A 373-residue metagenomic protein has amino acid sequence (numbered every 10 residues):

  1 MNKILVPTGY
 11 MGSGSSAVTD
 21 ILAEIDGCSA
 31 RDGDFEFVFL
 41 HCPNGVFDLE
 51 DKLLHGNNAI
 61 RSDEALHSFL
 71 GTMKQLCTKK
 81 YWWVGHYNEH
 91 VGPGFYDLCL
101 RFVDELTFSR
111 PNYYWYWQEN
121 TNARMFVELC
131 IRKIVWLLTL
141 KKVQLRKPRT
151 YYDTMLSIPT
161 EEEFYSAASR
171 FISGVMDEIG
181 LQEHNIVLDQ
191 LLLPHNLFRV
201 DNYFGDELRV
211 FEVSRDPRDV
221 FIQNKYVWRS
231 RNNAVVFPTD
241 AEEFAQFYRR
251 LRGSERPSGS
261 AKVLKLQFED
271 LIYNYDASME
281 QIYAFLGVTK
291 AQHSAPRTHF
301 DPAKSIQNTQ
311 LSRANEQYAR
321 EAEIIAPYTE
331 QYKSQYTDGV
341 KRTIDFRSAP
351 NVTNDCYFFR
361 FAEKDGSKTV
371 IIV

Functional and structural regions predicted by a protein language model:
M1-E162, P302: PAPS-dependent sulfotransferase catalytic core
M1-L5, Y114, V135, R252-K262 (+2 more regions): PAPS-dependent sulfotransferases, especially Golgi type II membrane carbohydrate sulfotransferases
D32-F35, S214, H293-H299: A generic structural motif
H41-F47, Q223-Y226, A277-M279, Q307-T309: Short aromatic-enriched loop/helix-cap "lid" or pocket-rim segments at secondary-structure transitions that line
F47-D51, T72-L76, V227-A234, R250-S260 (+1 more regions): Noncatalytic linker/hinge segments flanking ATPase motor cores
E50-R61, R231-A241, S312-R320: A polyampholytic, Gly/Pro-enriched intrinsically disordered region
I60, K80, L106-Y113, K141 (+5 more regions): Short secondary-structure junctions and interdomain/linker hinges
F108-H293, A362, G366-I372: PAPS-dependent sulfotransferase catalytic domain
